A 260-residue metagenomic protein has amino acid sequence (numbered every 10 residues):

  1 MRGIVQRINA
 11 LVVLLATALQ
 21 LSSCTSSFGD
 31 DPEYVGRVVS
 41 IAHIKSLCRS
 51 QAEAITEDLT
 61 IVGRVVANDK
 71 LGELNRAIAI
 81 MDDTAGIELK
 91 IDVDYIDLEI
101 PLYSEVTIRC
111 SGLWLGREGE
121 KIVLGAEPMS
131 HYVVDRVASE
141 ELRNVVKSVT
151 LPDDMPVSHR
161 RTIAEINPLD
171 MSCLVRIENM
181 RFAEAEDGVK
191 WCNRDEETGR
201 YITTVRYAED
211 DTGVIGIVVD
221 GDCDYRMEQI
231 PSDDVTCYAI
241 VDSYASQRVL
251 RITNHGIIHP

Functional and structural regions predicted by a protein language model:
M1-V12: Bacterial N-terminal signal peptides that target proteins for export
Q20-S23: C-terminal motif of bacterial Sec signal peptides marking the signal peptidase cleavage site
T25-E105, R109-P260: OB-fold nucleic-acid-binding modules
